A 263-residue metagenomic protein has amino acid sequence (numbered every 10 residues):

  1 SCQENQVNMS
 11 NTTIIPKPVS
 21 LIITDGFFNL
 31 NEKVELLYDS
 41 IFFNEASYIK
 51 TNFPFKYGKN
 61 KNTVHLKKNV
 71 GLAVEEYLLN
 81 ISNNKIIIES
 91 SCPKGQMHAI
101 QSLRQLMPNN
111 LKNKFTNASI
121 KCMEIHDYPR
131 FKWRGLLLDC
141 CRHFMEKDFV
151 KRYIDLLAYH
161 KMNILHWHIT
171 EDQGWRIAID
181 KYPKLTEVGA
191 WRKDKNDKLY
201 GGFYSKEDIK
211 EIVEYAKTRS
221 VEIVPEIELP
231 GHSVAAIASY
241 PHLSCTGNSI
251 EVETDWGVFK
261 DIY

Functional and structural regions predicted by a protein language model:
C2-K132: Acidic, contiguous N-terminal accessory segments
L72-K260: Feature activates predominantly on carbohydrate-active enzymes
